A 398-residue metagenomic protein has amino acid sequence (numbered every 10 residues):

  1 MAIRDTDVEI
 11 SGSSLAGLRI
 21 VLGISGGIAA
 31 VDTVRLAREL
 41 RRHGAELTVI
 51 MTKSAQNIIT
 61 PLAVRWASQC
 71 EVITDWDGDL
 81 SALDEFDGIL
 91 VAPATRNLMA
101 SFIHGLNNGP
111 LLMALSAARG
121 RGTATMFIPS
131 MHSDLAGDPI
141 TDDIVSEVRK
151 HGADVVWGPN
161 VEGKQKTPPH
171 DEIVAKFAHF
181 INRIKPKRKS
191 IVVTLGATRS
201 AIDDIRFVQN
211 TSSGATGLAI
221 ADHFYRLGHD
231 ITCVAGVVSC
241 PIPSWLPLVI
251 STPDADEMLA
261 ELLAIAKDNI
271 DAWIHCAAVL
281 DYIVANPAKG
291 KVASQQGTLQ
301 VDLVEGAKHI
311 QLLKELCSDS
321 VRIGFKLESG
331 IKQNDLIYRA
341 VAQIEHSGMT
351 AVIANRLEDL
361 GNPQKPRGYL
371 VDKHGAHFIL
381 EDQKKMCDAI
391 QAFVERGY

Functional and structural regions predicted by a protein language model:
M1-Y398: A cross-family phosphate/adenosyl-ligand binding-site feature
